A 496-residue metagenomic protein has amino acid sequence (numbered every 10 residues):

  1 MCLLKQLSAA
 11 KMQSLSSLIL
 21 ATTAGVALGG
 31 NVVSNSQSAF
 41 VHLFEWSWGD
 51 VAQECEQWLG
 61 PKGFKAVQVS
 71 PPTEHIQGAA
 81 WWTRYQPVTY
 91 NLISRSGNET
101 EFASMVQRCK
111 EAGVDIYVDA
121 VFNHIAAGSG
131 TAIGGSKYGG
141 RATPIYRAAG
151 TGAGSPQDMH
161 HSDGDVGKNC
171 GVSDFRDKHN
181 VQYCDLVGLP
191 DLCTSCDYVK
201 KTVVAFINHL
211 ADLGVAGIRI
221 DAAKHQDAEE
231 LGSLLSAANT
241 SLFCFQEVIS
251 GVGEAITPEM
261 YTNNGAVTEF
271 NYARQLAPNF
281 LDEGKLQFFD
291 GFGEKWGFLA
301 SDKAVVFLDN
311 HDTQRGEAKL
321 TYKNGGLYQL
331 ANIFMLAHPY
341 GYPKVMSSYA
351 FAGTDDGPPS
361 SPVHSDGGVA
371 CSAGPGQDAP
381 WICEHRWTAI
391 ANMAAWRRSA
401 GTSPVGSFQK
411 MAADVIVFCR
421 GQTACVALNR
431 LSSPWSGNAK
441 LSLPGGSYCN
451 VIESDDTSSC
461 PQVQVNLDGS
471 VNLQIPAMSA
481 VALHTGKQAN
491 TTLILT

Functional and structural regions predicted by a protein language model:
K5-Q6, K11-G29: Cleavable N-terminal signal peptides of Sec/SRP-targeted secreted and luminal proteins
I19, G25-F40, E54-G60, F64 (+5 more regions): Active-site-proximal helices and loops of the catalytic beta/alpha 8
N35-S38, H75-Q107, P144-C193: Aromatic- and acidic-residue-enriched carbohydrate-binding clefts of CAZyme catalytic domains
F40-G49, L189-K200: Active-site mouth loops of central-metabolism enzymes
L43-E45, L92, A222: Short glycine-centered, acidic/aromatic-flanked micro-motifs in structured strand/loop junctions that mark active-site
A126-T131, G135-Y146, E247-I249: Intrinsically disordered, low-complexity acidic segments that are enriched in bulky aromatics
